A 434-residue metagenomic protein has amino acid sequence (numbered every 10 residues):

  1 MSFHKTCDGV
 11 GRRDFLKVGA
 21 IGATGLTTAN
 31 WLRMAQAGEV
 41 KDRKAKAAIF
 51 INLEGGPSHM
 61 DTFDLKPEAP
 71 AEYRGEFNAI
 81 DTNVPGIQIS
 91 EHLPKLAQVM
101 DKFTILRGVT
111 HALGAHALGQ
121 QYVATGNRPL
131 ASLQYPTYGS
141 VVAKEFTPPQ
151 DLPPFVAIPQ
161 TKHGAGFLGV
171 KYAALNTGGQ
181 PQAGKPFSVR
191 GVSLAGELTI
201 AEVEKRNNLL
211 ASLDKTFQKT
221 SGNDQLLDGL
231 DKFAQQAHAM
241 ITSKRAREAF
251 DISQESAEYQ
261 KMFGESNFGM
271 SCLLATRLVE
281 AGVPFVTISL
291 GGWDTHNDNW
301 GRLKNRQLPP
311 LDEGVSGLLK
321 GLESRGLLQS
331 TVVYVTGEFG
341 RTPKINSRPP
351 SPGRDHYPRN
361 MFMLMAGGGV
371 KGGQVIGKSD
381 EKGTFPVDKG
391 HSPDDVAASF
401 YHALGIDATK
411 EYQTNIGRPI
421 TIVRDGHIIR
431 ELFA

Functional and structural regions predicted by a protein language model:
M1-A434: Ligand-binding pockets and gating/stacking loops
